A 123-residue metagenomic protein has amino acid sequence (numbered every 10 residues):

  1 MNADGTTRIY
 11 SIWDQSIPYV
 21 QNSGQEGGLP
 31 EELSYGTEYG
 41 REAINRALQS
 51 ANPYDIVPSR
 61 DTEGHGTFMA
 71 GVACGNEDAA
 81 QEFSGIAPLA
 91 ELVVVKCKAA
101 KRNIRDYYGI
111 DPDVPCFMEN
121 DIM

Functional and structural regions predicted by a protein language model:
M1-E119: Subtilisin-like serine protease catalytic core
I122-M123: Glycine-rich, highly charged phosphate/nucleotide-binding loops
